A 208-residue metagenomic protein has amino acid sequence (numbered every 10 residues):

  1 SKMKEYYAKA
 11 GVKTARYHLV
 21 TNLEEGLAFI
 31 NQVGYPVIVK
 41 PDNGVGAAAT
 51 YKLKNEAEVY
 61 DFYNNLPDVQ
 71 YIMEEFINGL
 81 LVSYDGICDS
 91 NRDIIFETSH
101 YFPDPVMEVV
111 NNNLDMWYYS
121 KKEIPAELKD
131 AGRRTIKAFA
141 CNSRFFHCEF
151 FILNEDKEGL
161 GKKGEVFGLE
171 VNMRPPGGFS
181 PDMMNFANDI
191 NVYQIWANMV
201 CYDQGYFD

Functional and structural regions predicted by a protein language model:
S1-Q32: Conserved N-proximal alpha/beta basic substrate-recognition cap immediately N-terminal to, or forming the N-lobe
Y6-V12, K40-G44, V109-L114: Acidic/polar active-site rim loop that often engages polyanionic ligands
R16, P36-I38, V69-E74, Y206-F207: A short linear hydrophobic-aromatic micro-motif
G34, G164: Conserved catalytic motifs of the protein kinase core domain
Y35-L53: Conserved anion/nucleotide-ligand pocket segment
T50-K162: Internal nucleotide-binding/catalytic subdomain
E127-C148, N172-D208: Active-site "cap" helix and flanking loop/linker of ATP-utilizing ligase/carboxylase catalytic domains
